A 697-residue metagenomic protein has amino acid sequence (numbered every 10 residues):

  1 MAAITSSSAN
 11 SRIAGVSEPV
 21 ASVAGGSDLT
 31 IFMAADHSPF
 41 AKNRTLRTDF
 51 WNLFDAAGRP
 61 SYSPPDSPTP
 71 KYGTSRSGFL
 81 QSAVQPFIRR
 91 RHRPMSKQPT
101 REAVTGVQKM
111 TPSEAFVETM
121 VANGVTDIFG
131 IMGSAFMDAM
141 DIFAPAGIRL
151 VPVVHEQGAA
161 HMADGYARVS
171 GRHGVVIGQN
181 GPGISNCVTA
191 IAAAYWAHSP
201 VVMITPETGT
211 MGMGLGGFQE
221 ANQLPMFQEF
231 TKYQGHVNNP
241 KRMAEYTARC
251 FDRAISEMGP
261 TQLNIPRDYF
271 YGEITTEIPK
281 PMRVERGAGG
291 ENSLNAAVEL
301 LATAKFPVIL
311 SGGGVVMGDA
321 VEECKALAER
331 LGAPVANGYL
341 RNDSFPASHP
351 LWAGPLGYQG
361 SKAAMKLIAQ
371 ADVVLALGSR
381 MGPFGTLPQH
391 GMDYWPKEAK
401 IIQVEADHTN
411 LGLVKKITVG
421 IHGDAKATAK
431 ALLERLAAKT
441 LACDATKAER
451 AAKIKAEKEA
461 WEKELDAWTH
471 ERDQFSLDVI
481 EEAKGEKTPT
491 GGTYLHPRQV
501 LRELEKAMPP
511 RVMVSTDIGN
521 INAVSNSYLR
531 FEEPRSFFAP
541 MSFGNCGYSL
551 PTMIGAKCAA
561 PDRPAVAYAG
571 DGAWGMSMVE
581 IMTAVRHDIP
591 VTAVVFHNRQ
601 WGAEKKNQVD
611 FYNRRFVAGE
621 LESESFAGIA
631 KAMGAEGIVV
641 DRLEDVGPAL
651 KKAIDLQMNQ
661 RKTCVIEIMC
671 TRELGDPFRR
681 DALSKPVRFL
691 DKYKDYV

Functional and structural regions predicted by a protein language model:
M1-S17, S22, S27-T30, S38 (+5 more regions): Low-acidity, Ser/Thr- and Arg-rich intrinsically disordered low-complexity segments
F79-P94: Short, Lys/Arg-enriched N-terminal segments with co-localized hydrophobic residues within the first ~10-30 amino acids
S96-A445, A507-P510, P590-A593, A630: N-terminal alpha/beta PP-like core and its mobile active-site loop of ThDP/TPP-dependent enzymes
S113-F116, I131, A139-D141, E459-P551 (+1 more regions): Active-site diphosphate/adenylate-binding microenvironment
I204, M213-G214, F218-Q219, G412-V414 (+3 more regions): Thiamine diphosphate
R253, R435-R472: Long, well-ordered, tryptophan-enriched scaffold segments
